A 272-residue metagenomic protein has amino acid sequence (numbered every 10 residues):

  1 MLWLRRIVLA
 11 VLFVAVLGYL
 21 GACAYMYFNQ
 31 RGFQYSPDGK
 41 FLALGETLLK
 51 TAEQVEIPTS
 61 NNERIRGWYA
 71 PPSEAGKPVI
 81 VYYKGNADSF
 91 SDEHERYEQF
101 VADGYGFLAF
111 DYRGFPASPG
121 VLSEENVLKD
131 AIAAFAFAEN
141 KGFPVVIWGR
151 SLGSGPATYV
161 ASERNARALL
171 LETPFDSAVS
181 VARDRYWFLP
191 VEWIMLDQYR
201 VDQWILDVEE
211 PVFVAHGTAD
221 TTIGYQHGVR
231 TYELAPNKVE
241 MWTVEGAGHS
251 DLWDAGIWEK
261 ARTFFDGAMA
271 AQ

Functional and structural regions predicted by a protein language model:
A15-P58: An N-terminal hydrophobic leader/cap segment in hydrolases
S60-F137, K141: Membrane-embedded segments
R96, V201, E210, G224-E233: Short alpha-helix in the alpha/beta-hydrolase fold that links the catalytic acid
A136-F188: Primarily recognizes the serine-hydrolase "nucleophile elbow" in alpha/beta-hydrolase and SGNH/GDSL folds
D207-E209, V214-H216, D220: Short beta-strand/loop motif that positions the catalytic acidic residue of the alpha/beta-hydrolase fold
T218-I223, H249-D251: Acidic catalytic loop of the alpha/beta-hydrolase fold
A247-I257: Catalytic histidine-centered segment of alpha/beta-hydrolase-like enzymes
A255-Q272: Catalytic active-site module of serine/aspartate enzymes centered on a nucleophile-bearing elbow/loop
